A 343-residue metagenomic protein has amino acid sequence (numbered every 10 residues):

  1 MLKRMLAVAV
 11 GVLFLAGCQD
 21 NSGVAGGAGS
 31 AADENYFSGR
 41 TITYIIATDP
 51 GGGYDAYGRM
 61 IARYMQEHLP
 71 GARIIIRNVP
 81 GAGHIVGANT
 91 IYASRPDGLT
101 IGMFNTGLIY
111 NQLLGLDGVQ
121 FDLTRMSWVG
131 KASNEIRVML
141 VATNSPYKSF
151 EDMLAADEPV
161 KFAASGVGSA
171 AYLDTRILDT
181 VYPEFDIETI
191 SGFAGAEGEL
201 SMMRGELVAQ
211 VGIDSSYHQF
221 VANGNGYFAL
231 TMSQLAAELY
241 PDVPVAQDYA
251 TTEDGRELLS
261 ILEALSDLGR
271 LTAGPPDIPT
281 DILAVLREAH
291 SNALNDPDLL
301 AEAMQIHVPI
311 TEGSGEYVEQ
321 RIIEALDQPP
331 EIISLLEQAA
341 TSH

Functional and structural regions predicted by a protein language model:
M1-G39, T341-H343: Short, low-complexity disordered leader/linker segments with a strong preference for bacterial N-terminal type II
N35-I42, E67-H68, T90-T100, Q112-G198 (+3 more regions): Hinge/capping helix and adjacent helix->loop/strand transition within the periplasmic-binding protein
G39, N223, I278-H343: An extracytoplasmic/periplasmic, membrane-proximal ligand-sensing/linker region
I42-R59, P80-G83, A163-A170: Extracytoplasmic "Venus flytrap"
Y57, I61, A82-H84, G98-N111 (+2 more regions): Ligand-binding clamshell of periplasmic/extracellular solute-binding protein-like
V79-G87, E135, T189-M203, I213-S215: Short helix-initiation/N-cap motifs at beta->coil->alpha
G107-G118, Y172, R176-Y182, R204 (+1 more regions): A ligand-binding cleft/hinge motif common to bilobed small-molecule-binding domains
Y217-L294, T341-H343: C-terminal lobe and pocket-closing loops of periplasmic/extracytoplasmic Venus-flytrap solute-binding proteins
